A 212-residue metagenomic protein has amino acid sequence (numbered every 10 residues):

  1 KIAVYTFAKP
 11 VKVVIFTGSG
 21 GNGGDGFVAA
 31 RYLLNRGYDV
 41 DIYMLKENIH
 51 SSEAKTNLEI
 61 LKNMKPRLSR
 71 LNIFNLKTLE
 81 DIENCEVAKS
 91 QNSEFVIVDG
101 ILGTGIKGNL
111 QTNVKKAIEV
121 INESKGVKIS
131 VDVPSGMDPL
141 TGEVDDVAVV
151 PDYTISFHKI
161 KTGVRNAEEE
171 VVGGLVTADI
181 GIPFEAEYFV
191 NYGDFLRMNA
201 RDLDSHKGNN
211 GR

Functional and structural regions predicted by a protein language model:
K1-E47, K55, V164-R212: Small-residue (G/A/S/T)-rich helix-start motifs and N-terminal tracts that mark the onset
V28-N122: N-terminal small/polar loop signature for handling phosphorylated ligands or for N-terminal nucleophile
E94-R212: YjeF_N-associated NAD(P)HX repair module
